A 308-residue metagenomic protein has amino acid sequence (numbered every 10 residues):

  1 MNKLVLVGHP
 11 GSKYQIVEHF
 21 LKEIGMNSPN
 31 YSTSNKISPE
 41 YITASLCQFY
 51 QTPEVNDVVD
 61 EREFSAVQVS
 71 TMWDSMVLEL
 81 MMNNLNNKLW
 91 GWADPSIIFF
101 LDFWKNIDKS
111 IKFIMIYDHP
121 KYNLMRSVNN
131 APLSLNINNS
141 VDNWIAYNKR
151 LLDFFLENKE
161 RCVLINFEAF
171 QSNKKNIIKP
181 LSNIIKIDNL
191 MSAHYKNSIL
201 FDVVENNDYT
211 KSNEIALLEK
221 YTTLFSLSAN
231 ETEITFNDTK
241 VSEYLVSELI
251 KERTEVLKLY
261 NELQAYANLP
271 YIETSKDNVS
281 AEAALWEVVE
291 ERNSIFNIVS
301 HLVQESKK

Functional and structural regions predicted by a protein language model:
M1-W73, V279, S294: PAPS-dependent sulfotransferase catalytic core
Y14, P39, S70, D74 (+8 more regions): A structural signal for well-ordered alpha-helical scaffolds and beta->alpha junctions
E18, E168, E291: Acidic-residue sensor for enzyme active/binding pockets
S32-S34, F167, S192-H194: Proline- and acidic/polar-enriched loop/turn elements at helix boundaries
N35-P39, Q171, N197-I199: Short secondary-structure capping/turn micro-motifs that flank functional sites
P39-S45, M125-R126, D202-V203: Short secondary-structure transition/capping segments
Q51-V55, L78-L190: PAPS-dependent sulfotransferase catalytic domain
N183-K308: PAPS-dependent sulfotransferases, especially Golgi type II membrane carbohydrate sulfotransferases
